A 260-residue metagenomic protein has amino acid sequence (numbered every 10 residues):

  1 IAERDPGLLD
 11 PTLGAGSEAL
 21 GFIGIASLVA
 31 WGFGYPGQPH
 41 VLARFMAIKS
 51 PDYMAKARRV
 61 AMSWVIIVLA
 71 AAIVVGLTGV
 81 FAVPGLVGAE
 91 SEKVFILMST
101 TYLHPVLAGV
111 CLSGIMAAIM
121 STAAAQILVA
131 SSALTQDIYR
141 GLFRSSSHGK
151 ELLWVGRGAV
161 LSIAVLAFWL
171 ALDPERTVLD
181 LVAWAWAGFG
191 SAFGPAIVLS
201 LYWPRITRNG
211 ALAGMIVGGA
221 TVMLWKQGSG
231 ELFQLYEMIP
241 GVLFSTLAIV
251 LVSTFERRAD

Functional and structural regions predicted by a protein language model:
I1-D260: Membrane-embedded helix-loop-helix hairpins and adjacent transmembrane boundary segments in multi-pass transporters
